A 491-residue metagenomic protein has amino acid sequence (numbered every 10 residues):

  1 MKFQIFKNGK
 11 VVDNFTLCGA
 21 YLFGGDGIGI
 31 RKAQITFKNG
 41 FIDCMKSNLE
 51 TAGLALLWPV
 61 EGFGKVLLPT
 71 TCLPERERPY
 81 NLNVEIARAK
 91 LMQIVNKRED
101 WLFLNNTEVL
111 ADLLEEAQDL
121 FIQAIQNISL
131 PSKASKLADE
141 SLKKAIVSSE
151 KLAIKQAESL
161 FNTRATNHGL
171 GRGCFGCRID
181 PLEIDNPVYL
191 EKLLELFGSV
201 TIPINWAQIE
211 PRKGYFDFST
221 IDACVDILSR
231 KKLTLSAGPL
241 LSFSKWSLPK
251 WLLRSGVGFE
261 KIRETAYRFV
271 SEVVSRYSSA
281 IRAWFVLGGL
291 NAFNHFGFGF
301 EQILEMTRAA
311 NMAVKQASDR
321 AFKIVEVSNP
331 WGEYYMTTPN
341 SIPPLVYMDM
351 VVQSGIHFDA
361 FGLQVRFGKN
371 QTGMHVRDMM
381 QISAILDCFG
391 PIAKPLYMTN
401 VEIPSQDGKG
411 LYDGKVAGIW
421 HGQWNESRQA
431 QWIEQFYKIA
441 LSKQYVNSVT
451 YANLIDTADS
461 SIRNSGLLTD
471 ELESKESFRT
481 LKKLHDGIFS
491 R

Functional and structural regions predicted by a protein language model:
K2-F3, N8-A20, Q34, E50 (+1 more regions): Amphipathic, heptad-repeat alpha-helical segments
Q34-K46, E50, T107-L142: Amphipathic, non-membrane alpha-helical rod segments
K155-I204: An acidic-aromatic substrate-binding cleft motif
R172-G176, S199-T201, K232-S236, I281-F285 (+4 more regions): Structural preference for beta-strand elements that scaffold enzyme active sites
D180-L194, R263-V274, T338-V351, R428-I439: Short, acidic/polar
E195, S199-P211, D222-G332, S405-K409: Substrate-binding cleft and catalytic face of glycoside hydrolase catalytic domains, especially the flexible beta-alpha
R276, F285, L290-A309, A313 (+4 more regions): Aromatic-rich peripheral "rim/lid" segments of glycoside hydrolase catalytic domains that contact and position glycan
N329-G362, G410-D413, I455-S460: Substrate-binding cleft/loops of secretory-pathway carbohydrate-active enzymes
